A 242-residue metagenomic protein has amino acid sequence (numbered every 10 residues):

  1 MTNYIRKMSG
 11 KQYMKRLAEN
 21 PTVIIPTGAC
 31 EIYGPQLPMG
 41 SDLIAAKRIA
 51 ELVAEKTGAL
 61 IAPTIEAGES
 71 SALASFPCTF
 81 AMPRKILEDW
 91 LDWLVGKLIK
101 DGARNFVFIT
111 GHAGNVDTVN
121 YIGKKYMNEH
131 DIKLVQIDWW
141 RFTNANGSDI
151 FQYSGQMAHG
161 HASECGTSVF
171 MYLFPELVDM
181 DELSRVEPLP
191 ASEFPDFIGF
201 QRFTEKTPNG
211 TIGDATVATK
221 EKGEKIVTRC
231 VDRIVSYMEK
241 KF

Functional and structural regions predicted by a protein language model:
M1-V107, A113-F242: Extended, histidine- and acidic-residue-enriched regions that form the cofactor-binding/catalytic faces
